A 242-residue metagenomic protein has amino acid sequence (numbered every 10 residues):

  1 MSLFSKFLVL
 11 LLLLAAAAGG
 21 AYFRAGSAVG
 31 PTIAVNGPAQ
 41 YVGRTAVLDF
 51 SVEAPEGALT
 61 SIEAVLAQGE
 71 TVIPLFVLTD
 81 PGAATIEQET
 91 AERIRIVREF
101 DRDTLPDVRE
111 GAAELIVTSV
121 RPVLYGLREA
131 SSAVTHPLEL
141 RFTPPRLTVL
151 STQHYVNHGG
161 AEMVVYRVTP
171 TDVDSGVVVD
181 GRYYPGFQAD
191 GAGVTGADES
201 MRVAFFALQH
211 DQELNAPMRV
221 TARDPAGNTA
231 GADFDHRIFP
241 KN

Functional and structural regions predicted by a protein language model:
A15-I33, A130-L147: Proline/serine/threonine-rich low-complexity linkers at boundaries of modular beta-sandwich domains
N36, A46-P55, T152, G160-T169: Short edge beta-strand/loop segments characteristic of extracellular beta-sandwich folds
P38-V72: Short extracytoplasmic
A67, T135-T143, D235-N242: Short beta-strand edge segments in extracellular beta-sheet folds
G82-R102, T195-F205: Aromatic sugar-binding surface patches on proteins that engage polysaccharides or sugar-phosphate polymers
R102-A112, A207-N215: Surface-exposed, short loops/turns at beta-strand junctions within beta-sandwich domains
V120-R128, R223-N228: Short, solvent-exposed loop/turn segments at the edges of extracellular beta-sandwich modules
A161, V168, D174-N242: Non-catalytic extracellular/periplasmic "stalk" and linker regions immediately N-terminal to catalytic or recognition
